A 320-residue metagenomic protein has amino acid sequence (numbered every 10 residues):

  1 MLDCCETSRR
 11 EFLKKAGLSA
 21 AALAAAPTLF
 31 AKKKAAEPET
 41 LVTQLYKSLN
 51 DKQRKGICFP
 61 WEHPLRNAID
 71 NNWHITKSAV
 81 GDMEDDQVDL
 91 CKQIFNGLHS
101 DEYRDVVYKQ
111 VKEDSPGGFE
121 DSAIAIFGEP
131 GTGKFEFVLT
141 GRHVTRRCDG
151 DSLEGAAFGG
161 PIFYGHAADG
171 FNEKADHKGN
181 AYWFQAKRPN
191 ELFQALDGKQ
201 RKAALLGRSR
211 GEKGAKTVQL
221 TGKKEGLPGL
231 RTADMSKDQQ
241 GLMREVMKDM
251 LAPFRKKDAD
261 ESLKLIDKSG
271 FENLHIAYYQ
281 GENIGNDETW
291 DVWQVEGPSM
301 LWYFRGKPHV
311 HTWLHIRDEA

Functional and structural regions predicted by a protein language model:
M1-E11: N-terminal secretory signal peptides
S8-R9, P27, Q87, Q239: Generic detector of short, well-ordered, non-transmembrane alpha-helical segments enriched in hydrophobic residues
R9-R10, K14-K15, R54: Basic side chains
L13-A31: N-terminal export signals
K34-D51, G56-S100, R104-Y182, A186-A320: A cross-kingdom marker for long, charged
